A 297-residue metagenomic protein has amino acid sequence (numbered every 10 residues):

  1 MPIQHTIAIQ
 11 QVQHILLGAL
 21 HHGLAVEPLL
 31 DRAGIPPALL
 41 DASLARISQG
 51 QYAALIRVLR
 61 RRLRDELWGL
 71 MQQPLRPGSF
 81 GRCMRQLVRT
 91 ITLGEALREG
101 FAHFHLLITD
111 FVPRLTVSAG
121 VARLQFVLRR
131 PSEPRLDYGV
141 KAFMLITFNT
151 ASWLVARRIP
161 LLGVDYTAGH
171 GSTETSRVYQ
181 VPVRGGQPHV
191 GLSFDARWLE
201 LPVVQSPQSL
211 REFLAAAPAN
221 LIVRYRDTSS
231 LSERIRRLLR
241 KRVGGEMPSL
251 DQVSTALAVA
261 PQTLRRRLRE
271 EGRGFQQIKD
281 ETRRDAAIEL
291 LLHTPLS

Functional and structural regions predicted by a protein language model:
M1-L124, I146: N-terminal low-complexity or simple alpha-helical regulatory segments that function as activation/interaction modules
P2-L17, F104, R114, R130 (+5 more regions): Surface-exposed, interaction-prone regions with an acidic/low-complexity signature
A8, H22, V26, S48 (+5 more regions): Residue-level recognition of alpha-helical structural elements
R32-P36, T167, A256: Short acidic/histidine-centered micro-motifs embedded in hydrophobic/aromatic stretches that mark compact functional
G81-L87, R129-E133, L199-E200, N220-I222: Short hinge/gating elements
V112-W198: DNA-contacting interfaces and partner/effector-binding or oligomerization modules in DNA-centric proteins
H170-S297: Extended mid-to-C-terminal alpha-helical interaction segments
